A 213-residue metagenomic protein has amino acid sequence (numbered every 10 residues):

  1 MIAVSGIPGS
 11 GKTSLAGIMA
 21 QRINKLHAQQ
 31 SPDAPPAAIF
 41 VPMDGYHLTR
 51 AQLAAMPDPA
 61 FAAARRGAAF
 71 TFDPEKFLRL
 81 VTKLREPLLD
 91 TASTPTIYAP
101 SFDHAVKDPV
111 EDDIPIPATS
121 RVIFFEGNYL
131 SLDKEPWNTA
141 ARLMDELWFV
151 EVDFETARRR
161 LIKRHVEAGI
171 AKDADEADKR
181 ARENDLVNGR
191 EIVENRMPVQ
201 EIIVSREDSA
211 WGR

Functional and structural regions predicted by a protein language model:
M1-A3: Short hydrophobic/aromatic beta-strand immediately N-terminal to the Walker A/P-loop
G9: Walker A (P-loop) phosphate-binding loop of P-loop NTPases
K12: Conserved lysine of the Walker
L15: Hydrophobic positions on the alpha1 helix immediately C-terminal to the Walker A/P-loop
Q21-A38: Post-Walker A helix-loop "phosphate-sensing" segment adjacent to the P-loop in P-loop NTPases
I39-P42, Y46-V106: Conserved nucleotide-sensing/catalytic segment adjacent to the nucleotide-binding pocket in NTP-handling enzymes
V106-R164: ATP-dependent NMP and nucleoside kinases share a basic, alpha-helical "lid"
I162-I170, R180-R213: NTP-dependent small-molecule kinase module
